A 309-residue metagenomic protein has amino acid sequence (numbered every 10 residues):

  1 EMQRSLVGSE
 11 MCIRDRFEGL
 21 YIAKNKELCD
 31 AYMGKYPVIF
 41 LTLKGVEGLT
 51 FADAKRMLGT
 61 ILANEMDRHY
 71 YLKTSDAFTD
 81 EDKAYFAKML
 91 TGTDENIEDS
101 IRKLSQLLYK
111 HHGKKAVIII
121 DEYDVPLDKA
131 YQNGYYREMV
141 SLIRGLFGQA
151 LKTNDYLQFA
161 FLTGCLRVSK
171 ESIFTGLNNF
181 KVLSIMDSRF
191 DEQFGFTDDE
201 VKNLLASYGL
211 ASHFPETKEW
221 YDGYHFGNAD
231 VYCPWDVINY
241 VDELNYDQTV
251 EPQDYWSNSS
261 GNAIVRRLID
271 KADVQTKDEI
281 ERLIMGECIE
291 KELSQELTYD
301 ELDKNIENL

Functional and structural regions predicted by a protein language model:
E1-G8, I13: Single conserved hydrophobic/aromatic residue that forms the stacking wall/gate of nucleotide- or nucleobase-binding
E10, R14-Y71: P-loop NTPase motor core
V46-E98, P126-Q132: Conserved P-loop NTPase mechanochemical-coupling segment
M66, S100-K110, E138-Q158: Substrate-engagement module of ASCE P-loop NTPases
V117-D121, G145, Q158-C165: Structural recognition of the conserved hydrophobic beta-strand(s) that form the central parallel beta-sheet of P-loop
K152-L157, V168-S184: Short regulatory helix/loop adjacent to the ATP-binding pocket of P-loop NTPases
S172-T175, L183-D242, E279: Amphipathic alpha-helical segments of the small helical/lid subdomains adjacent to P-loop NTPase cores
V250-L309: Conserved helicase/translocase motor-coupling segment
